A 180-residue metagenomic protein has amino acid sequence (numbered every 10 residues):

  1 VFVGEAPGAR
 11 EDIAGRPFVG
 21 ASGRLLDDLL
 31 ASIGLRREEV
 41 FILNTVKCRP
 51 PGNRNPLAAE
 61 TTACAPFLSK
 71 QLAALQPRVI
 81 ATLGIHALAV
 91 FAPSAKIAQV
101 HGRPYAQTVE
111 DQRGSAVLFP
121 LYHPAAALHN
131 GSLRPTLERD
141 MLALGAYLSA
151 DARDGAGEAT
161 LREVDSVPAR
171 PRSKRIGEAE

Functional and structural regions predicted by a protein language model:
V1-E180: A polyanion-binding, active-site-adjacent surface
